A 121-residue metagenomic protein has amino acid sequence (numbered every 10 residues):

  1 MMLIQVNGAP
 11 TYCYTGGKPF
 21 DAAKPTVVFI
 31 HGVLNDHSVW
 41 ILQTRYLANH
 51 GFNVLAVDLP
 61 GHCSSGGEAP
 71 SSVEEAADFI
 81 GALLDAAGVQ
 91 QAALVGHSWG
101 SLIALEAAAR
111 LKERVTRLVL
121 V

Functional and structural regions predicted by a protein language model:
M1-V27, N49-F52, V89-Q90, L120: Alpha/beta-hydrolase fold catalytic core
A9, Y14, T44, N49 (+1 more regions): Active-site loop/oxyanion-hole signature of alpha/beta-hydrolase fold enzymes
V28-G32, H97: The conserved beta1-alpha1 loop
G32-L42, V54: Serine-hydrolase catalytic-loop signature spanning alpha/beta hydrolases and amidase-signature enzymes
N35, G61, S101: Active-site micro-motifs of SAM-dependent methyltransferase domains
W40-L42, G67-E68, A107-A108: Short amphipathic alpha-helical segments
Q90-V121: Conserved hydrolase catalytic core segment
